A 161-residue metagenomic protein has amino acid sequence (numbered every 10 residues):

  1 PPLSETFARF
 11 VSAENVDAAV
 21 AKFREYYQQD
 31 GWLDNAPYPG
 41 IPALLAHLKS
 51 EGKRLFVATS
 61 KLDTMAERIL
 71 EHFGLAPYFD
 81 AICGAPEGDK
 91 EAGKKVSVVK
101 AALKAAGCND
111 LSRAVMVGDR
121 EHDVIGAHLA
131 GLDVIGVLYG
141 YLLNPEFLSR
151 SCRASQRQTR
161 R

Functional and structural regions predicted by a protein language model:
P1-A43, H47, E51, T64: N-terminal helical cap/lid subdomain that shapes the substrate entry/recognition surface in HAD-like hydrolases
N15, P77-A81, D110-A114: Short acidic capping loops at alpha-helix termini that bridge into adjacent secondary structure
P42-S50, L103, V124-H128: Surface-exposed amphipathic alpha-helices with a cationic face
G52-R54, G131: Glycine-centered short loops/turns at secondary-structure junctions
T59-K61: Conserved phosphate-coupling serine/threonine residues in phosphotransfer and NTP-handling enzymes
A76-E91: A short, structured active-site edge motif that brings together acidic residues
G93-V124: Conserved Lys-Pro-Asp/Glu-containing loop-to-beta segment of HAD-superfamily phosphomonoesterases, centered on
M116-Q156: Acidic, Mg2+-coordinating phosphoryl-transfer loop and its flanking beta/alpha structural elements, shared across
